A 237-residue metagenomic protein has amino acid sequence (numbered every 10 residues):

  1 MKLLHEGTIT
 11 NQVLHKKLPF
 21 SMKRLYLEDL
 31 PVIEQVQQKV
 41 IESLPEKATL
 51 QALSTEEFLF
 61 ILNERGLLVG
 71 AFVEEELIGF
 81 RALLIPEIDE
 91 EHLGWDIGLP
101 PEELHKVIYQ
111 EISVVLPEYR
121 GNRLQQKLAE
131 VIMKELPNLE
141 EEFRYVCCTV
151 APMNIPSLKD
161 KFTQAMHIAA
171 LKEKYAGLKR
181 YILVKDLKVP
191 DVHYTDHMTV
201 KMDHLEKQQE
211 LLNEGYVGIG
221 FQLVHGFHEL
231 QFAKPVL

Functional and structural regions predicted by a protein language model:
K2-I9, I168-G177, Y181-L237: Intrinsically disordered, low-complexity, positively biased terminal segments
P19-Q35, K201: A short beta-loop-alpha structural element at the N-terminal edge of CoA-dependent acyl/N-acetyltransferase catalytic
I41-E90, K207-E210, Q222: Active-site rim helix/loop that mediates acceptor-substrate recognition in acyltransferases
E76-I112: Conserved acyl-donor/pantetheine-binding loop and adjacent beta-alpha core of acyl/acetyltransferases and related
Y109-P117, G121-P137, T163: Conserved acetyl-CoA-binding loop-helix of GNAT-fold acetyltransferases
L136-A151, L178: Conserved GNAT acetyl-CoA-binding A-motif
N138-E141, P152-L171: Conserved active-site alpha-helix within GNAT-family acetyltransferase domains
